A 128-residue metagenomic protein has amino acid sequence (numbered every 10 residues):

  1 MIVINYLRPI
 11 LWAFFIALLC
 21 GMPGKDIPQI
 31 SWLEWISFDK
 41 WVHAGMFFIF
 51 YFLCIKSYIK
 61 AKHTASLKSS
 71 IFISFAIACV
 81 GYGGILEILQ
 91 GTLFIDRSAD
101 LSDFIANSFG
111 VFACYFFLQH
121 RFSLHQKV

Functional and structural regions predicted by a protein language model:
M1-F104, S108-V128: Bulky hydrophobic segments
